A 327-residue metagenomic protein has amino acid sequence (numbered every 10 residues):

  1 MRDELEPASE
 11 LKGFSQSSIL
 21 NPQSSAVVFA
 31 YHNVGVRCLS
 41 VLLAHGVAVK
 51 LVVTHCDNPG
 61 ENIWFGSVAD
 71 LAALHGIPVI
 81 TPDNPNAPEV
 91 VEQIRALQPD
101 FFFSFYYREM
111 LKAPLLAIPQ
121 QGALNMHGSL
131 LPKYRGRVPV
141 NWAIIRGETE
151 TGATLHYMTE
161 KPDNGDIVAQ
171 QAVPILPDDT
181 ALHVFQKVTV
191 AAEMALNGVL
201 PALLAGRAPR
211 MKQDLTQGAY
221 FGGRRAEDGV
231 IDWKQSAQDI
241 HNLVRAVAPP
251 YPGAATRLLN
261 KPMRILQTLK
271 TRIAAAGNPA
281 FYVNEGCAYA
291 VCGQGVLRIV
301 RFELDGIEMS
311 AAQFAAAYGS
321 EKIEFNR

Functional and structural regions predicted by a protein language model:
M1-S25: Short, basic, low-complexity termini and linkers enriched in Ser/Thr/Gly/Pro that act as targeting/leader peptides
L11, S25-I63: N-terminal Rossmann-like dinucleotide-binding module
S24, K50, D100, Q121: Conserved acidic residues
H45, F101-Y220, R225: Donor/substrate-binding cores of folate-linked one-carbon enzymes
H55-F101: N-terminal glycine-/serine-/threonine-rich beta1-alpha1-beta2 phosphate-ribose binding loop of Rossmann-like
G222-Q235: Acyl-group handling in specialized metabolite and lipid biosynthesis
K234-R327: An anion-binding loop in the catalytic cleft
